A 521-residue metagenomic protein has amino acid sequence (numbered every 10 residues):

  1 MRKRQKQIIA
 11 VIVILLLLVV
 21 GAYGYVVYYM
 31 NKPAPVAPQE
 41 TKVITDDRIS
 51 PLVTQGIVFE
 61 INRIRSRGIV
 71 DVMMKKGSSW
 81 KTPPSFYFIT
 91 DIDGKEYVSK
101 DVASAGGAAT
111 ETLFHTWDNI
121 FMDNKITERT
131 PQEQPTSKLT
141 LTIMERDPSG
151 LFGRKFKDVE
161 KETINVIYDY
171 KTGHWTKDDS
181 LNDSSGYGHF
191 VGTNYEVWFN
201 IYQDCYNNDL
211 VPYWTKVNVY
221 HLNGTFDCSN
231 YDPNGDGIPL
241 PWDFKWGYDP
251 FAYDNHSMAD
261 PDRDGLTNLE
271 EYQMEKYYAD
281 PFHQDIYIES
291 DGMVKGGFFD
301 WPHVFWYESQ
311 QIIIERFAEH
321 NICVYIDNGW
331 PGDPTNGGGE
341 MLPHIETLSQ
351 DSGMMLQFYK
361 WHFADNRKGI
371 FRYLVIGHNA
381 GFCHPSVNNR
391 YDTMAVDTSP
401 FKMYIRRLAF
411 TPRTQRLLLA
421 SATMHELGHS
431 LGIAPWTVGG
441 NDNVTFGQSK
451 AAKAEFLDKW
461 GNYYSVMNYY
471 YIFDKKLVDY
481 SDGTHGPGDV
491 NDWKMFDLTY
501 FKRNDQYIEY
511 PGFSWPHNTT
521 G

Functional and structural regions predicted by a protein language model:
M1-L16: N-terminal Sec-pathway targeting helices
L16-V27: Hydrophobic alpha-helical membrane-insertion segments, chiefly the h-region of N-terminal signal peptides
Y28-T45: Ser/Thr/Pro/Gly-rich low-complexity linker/stalk segments immediately outside membranes or between
E40-Y87: C2/C2-like lipid-binding beta-sandwich modules
G77-K161: Peripheral membrane lipid-binding modules
M144-C205: C2-type phospholipid-binding modules
Y206-N207, V211, P233-N234, P261-D262 (+1 more regions): Calcium-coordinating acidic loop motifs
N223-S229, P241-P261, L266-T423, S430-A452 (+3 more regions): Propeptide-to-catalytic entry region of secreted or membrane-anchored zinc metalloproteases
